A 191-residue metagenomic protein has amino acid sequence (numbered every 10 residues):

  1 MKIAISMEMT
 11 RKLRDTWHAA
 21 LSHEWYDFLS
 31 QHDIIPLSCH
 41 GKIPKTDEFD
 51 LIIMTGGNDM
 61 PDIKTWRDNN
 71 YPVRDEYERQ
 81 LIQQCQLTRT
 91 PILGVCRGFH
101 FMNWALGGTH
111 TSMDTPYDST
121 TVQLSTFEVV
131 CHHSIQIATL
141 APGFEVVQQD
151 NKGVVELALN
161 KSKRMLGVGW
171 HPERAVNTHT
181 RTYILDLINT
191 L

Functional and structural regions predicted by a protein language model:
M1-R97, N103-W104, P116-Q123, S134 (+4 more regions): N-terminal beta1-alpha1 cap of cysteine-dependent amidohydrolase-like domains
G107-T111: Post-Walker A helix-loop "phosphate-sensing" segment adjacent to the P-loop in P-loop NTPases
S125-F127: Beta-propeller blade-edge signature
V129, L166-W170: Active-site-proximal beta-strand elements of phosphoester/diester hydrolases
